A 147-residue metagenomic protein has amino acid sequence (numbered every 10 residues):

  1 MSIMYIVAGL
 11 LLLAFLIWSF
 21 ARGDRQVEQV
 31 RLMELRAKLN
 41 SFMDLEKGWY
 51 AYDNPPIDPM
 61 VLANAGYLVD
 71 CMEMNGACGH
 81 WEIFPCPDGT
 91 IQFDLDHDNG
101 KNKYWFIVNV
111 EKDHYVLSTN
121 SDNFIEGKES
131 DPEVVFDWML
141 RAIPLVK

Functional and structural regions predicted by a protein language model:
M1-E82, Y115-K147: Eukaryotic low-complexity, non-globular regulatory regions
L62-V110: Amphipathic, interaction-prone secondary-structure segments
